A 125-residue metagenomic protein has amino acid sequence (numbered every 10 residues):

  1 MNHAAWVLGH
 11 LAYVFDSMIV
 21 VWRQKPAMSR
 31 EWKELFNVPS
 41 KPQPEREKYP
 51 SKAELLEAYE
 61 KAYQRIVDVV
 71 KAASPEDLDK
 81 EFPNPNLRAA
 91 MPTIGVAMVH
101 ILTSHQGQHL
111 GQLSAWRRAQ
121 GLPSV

Functional and structural regions predicted by a protein language model:
M1-S40, N84-V125: Short, contiguous alpha-helical
K41-E81, A97-L102: Acidic/histidine-rich alpha-helical segments that form the ligand environment of transition-metal centers
